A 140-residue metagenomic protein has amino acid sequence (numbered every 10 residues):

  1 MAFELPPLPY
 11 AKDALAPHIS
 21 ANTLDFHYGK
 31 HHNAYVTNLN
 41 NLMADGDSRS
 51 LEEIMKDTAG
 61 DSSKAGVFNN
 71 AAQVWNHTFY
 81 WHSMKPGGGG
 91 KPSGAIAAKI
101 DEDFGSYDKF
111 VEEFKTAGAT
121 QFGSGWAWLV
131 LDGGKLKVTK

Functional and structural regions predicted by a protein language model:
M1-K140: Feature for soluble, non-membrane regions of globular proteins
